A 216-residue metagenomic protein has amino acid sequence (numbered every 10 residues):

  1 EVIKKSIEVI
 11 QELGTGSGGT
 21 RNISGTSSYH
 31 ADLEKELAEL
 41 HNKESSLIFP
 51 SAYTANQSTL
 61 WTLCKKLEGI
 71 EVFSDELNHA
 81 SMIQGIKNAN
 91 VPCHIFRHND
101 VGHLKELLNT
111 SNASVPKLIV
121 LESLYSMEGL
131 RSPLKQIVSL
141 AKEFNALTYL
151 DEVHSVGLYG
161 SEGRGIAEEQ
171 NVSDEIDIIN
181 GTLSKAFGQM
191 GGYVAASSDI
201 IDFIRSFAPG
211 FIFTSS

Functional and structural regions predicted by a protein language model:
I3-S51: Conserved N-terminal alpha-helix of the aminotransferase class I/II PLP-enzyme fold
S51, F73-A89: Substrate-binding/gating loop at the entrance of the active-site cleft, primarily in PLP-dependent aminotransferase-like
T59-A80: Conserved PLP-anchoring active-site segment centered on the Schiff-base-forming lysine
N88-N90, F144, E175: Short, structured coil segments at secondary-structure junctions
H94, H98-L150: Active-site phosphate-binding strand-loop segment of PLP-dependent enzymes
E168-I204: Active-site PLP attachment segment
M190-G191, F207-S216: A short glycine-threonine-serine/GTX helix/turn-capping micro-motif
